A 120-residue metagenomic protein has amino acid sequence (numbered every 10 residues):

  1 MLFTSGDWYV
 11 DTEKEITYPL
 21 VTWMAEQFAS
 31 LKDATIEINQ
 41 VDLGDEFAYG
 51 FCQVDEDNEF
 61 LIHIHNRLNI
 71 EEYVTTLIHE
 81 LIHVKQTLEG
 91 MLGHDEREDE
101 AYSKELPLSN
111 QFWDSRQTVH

Functional and structural regions predicted by a protein language model:
M1-W8, T12, I36-D45: Hydrophobic or amphipathic, alpha-helical segments that drive membrane association/targeting
W8-V10, L68, M91-L92: Short histidine/acidic/glycine/proline-rich micro-motifs that form metal- and phosphate-coordinating active-site loops
D11-D33: Zn2+-dependent metallopeptidase catalytic core
V21-A25, I78, Y102, L106: Non-transmembrane alpha-helical segments in soluble domains of secreted/periplasmic/extracellular proteins
N39-E71, V84, L88: Active-site scaffold of zinc-dependent metalloenzymes
E72-E80: Short alpha-helical catalytic segment bearing the HExxH-like zincin motif of zinc-dependent metalloproteases
G93-H120: Post-HExxH zinc-binding segment in Zn-dependent metallohydrolases
